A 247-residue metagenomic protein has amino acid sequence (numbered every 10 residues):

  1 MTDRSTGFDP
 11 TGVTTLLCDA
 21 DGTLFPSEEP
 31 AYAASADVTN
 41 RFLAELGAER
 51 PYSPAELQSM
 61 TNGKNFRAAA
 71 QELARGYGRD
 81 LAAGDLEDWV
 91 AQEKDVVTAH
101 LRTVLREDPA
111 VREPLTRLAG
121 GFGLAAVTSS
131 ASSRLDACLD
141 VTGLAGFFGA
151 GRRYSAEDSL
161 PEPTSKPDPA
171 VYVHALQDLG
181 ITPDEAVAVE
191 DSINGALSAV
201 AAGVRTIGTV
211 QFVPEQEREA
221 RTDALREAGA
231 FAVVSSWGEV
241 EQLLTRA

Functional and structural regions predicted by a protein language model:
M1-V13, T116, S132-A247: Asp-based, Mg2+/Mn2+-dependent phosphohydrolase catalytic module
T2-A20, L24-R112, T116, G120: N-terminal helical cap/lid subdomain that shapes the substrate entry/recognition surface in HAD-like hydrolases
D21, G123-L124, R205, F231: Residue-level detector of anion-binding/catalytic polar loops
L24, A31, A131, P214-E215: Alpha-helix N-cap/loop-to-helix initiation residues
L24, L124, A188-V189: Conserved SAM-binding loop
P26, A126-T128, G208: Hydrophobic residues in well-ordered beta-strands that form the structural core
P30, N65, R106-A110, S130 (+3 more regions): Short beta->alpha linker loops
S35, T103, V111-T142, A199: Substrate-recognition element of Asp-dependent hydrolases with the DxDx(T/V) motif
